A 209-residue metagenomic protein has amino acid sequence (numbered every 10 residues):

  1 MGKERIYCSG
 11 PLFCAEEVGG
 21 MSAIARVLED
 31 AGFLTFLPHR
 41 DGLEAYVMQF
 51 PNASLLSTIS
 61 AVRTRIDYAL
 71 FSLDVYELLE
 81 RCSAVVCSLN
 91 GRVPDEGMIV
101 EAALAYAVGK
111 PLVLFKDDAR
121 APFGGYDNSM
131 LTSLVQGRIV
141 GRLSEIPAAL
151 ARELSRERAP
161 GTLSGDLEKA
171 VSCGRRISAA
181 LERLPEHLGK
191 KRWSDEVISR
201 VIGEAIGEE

Functional and structural regions predicted by a protein language model:
M1-E209: Conserved catalytic or regulatory cores that recognize and/or transform ribose-phosphate-containing ligands
